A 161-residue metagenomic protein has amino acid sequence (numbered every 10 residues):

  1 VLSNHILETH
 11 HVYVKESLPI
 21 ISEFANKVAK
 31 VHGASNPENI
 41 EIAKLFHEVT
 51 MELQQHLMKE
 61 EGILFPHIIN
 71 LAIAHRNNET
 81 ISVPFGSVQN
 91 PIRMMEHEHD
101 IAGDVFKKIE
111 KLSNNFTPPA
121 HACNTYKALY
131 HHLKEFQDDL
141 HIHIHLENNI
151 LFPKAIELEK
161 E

Functional and structural regions predicted by a protein language model:
V1-E161: Small-residue-biased structural context
